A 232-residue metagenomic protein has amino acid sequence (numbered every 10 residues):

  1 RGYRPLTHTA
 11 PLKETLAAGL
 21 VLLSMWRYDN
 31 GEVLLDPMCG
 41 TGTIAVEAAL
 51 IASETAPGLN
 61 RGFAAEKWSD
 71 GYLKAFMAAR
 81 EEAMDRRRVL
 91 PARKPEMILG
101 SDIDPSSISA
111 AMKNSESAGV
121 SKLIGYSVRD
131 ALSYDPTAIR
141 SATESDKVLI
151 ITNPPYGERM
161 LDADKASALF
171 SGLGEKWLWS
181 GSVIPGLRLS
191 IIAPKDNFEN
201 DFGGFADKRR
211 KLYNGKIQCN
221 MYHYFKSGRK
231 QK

Functional and structural regions predicted by a protein language model:
R1-P5: Non-catalytic substrate-recognition/targeting regions of SAM-dependent transferases
L12-P136: Conserved S-adenosyl-L-methionine
A49-S53, N114-S115, S141, D164-S167 (+1 more regions): Short, glycine/charged-enriched secondary-structure capping and boundary segments
T55, L59-R86, E144, Y156-S190: SAM-dependent methyltransferase catalytic-core segment centered on the flexible catalytic loop and adjoining short
R93-M97, S101-A110, E158-K232: Conserved Class I SAM-dependent methyltransferase catalytic core
Y134-D146: Short amphipathic alpha-helix with an adjacent loop that forms part of the alpha/beta core around
S145-N153: Short SAM/SAH-binding signature in class I
